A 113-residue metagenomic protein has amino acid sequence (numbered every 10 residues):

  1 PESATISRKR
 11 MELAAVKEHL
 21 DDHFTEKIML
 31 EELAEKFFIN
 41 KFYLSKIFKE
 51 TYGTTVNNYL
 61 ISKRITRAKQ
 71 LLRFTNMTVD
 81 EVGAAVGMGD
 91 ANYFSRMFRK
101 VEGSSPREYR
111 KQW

Functional and structural regions predicted by a protein language model:
P1-M11, Y43: An amphipathic alpha-helical interaction segment
T5-K9, D22, F37: Residue-level marker of regulatory loop/turn positions in helix-turn-helix DNA-binding domains and in histidine
A14, E18, D22, K27-E31 (+2 more regions): Terminal helix-turn-helix DNA-binding modules in bacterial transcription factors
L33-K41: Helix-turn-helix
K36-F37, V86-G87, F98: Core residues of bacterial helix-turn-helix
K41, V79, D90, S105-P106: Residue-level detector of short coil/turn "hinge" positions at structural boundaries
Y43-L44, F48, Y93-F94, F98: Short hydrophobic/aromatic patch on the recognition helix
R96-W113: …primarily DNA-binding HTH/wHTH and HhH modules…
